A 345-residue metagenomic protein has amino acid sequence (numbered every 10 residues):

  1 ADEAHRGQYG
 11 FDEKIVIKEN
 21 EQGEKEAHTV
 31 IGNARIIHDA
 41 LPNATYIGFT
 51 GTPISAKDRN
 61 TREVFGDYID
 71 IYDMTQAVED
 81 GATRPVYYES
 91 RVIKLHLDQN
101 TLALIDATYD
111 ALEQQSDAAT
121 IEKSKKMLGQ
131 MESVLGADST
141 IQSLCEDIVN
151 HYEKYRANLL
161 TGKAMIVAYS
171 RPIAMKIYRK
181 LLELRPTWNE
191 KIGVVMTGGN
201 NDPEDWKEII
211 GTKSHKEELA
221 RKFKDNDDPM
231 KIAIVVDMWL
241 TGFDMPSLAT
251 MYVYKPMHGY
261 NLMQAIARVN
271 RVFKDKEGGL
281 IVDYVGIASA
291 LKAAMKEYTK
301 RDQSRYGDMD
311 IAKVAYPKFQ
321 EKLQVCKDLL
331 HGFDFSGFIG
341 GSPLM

Functional and structural regions predicted by a protein language model:
E3: Walker B catalytic acidic pair
Y9-T101: Post-DEXD/H (motif II) to motif III coupling segment of the RecA-like Helicase ATP-binding lobe
F11-E21, T29-G32, N60-D67, A103-I105 (+5 more regions): Short secondary-structure boundary/capping segments
D58-T161, Y178, E321: Interdomain helical connector at the RecA1-RecA2 junction of SF1/SF2 helicase-like NTPases
K125-V235: Conserved C-terminal RecA-like helicase domain
P186-T187, R268-G278: Arginine/glycine-rich "motif VI" loop of SF2 helicases in the C-terminal RecA-like domain
K231-V235, W239-M257, N261-Q264, G279-D283: A short beta-strand element within the Helicase C-terminal
F273-M345: Long, hydrophobic alpha-helical segments
